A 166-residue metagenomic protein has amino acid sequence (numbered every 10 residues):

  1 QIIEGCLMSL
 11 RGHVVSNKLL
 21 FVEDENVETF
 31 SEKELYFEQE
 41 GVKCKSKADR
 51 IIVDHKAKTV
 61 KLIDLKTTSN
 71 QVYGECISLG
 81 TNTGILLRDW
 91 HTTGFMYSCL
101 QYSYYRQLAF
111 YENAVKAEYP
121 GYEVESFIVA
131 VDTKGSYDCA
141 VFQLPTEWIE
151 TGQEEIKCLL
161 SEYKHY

Functional and structural regions predicted by a protein language model:
Q1-K47: Metal-dependent nuclease catalytic cores that hydrolyze phosphodiester bonds in DNA/RNA, characterized by
L35-Q39, K47-D49, F95-C99, E112-K116: Short secondary-structure capping micro-motifs at structural edges
Y36, T68-N70, T133-G135: Short, solvent-exposed loop/turn segments at secondary-structure junctions
Y36-E38, V53, V129-V131: A generic structural motif
E40, H55-T59, Y119-Y122: Short, solvent-exposed loop/turn segments that connect beta-strands within catalytic domains and beta-strand-rich
V42, V53, S103: Short, contiguous, pocket-lining structural segments that sit at or immediately flank catalytic/ligand-binding sites
A48-G94, Y111: Conserved catalytic cores of phosphodiester-cleaving nucleases, focusing on short active-site segments
S98-Y105, F110-Y166: Metal-dependent nuclease catalytic regions and adjoining charged, substrate-binding loops involved in nucleic-acid end
